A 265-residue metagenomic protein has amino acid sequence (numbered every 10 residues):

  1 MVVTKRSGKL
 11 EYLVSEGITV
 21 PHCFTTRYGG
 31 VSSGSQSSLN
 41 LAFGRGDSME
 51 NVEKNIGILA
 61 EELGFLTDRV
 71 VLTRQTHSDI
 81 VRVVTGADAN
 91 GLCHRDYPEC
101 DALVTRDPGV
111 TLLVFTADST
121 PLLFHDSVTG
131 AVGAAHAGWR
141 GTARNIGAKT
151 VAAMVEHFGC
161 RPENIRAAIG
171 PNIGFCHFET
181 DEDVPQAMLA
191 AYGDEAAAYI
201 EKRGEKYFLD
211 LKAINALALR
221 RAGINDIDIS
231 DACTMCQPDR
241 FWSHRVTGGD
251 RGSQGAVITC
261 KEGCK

Functional and structural regions predicted by a protein language model:
M1-K265: Active-site microenvironment for binding and transforming phosphate-containing groups
